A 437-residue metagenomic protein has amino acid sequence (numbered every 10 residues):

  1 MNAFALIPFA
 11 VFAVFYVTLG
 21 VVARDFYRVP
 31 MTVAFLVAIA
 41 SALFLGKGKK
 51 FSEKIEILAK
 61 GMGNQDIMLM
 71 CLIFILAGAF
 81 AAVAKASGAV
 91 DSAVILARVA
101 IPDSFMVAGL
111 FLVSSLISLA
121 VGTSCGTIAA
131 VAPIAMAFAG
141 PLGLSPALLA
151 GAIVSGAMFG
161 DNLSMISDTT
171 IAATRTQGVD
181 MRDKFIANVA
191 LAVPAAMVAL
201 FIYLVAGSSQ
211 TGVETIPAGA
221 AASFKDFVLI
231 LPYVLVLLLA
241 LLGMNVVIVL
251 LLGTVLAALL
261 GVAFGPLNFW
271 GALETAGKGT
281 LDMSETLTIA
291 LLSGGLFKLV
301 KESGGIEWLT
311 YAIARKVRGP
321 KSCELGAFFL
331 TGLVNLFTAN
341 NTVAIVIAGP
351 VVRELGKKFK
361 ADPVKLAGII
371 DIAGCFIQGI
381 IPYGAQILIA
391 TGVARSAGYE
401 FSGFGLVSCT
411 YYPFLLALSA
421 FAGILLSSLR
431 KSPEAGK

Functional and structural regions predicted by a protein language model:
M1-I75, N188-I289, L425, L429-K437: Hydrophobic transmembrane alpha-helices of multi-pass small-molecule transporters
F26, S155-M158, N162-A221, G379-I380 (+1 more regions): Juxtamembrane and boundary regions of transmembrane helices in multi-pass small-molecule transporters and channels
T32, F44, I55-G88, S104 (+4 more regions): Core transmembrane alpha-helical segments of multi-pass membrane transporters/permeases
G48-F51, G63-I67, A86, G143-A147 (+6 more regions): Juxtamembrane helix-boundary/capping and inter-helix hinge elements in multi-pass membrane proteins
N64-M70, I95-V113, A139-L149, S223-L231 (+3 more regions): Membrane-interfacial loop-to-helix junctions in multi-pass transporters
C71-F80, I101-I134, A314-E354, K358-F359 (+1 more regions): Hydrophobic alpha-helical transmembrane segments of multi-pass integral membrane proteins, predominantly secondary
S104-I117, G143-G160, S322-N335, F359-I380 (+2 more regions): Alpha-helical transmembrane segments of multi-pass membrane proteins
G126-F138, V154, M165-V179, L309-T310 (+2 more regions): Re-entrant/interfacial helical elements at transmembrane boundaries that shape and gate the permeation pathway
